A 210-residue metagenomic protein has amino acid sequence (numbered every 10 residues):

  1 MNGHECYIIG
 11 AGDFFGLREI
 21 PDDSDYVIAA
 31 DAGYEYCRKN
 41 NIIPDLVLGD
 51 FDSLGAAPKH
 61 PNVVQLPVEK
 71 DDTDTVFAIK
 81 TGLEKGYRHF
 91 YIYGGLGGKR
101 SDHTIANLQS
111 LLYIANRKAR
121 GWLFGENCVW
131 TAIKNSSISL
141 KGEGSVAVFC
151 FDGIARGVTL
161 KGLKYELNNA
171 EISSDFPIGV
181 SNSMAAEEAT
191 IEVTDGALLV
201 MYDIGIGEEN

Functional and structural regions predicted by a protein language model:
M1-A57: N-terminal beta-strand-loop-alpha-helix module at the start of alpha/beta ligand-binding or catalytic domains
I9, I28-A30, G49, V64 (+2 more regions): General beta-strand structural signal in soluble alpha/beta enzymes
I9-D13, G95-L96, Y202-I204: Structural motif
V63-K85: Short phosphate-binding loop-to-helix
S101-L112: Short Gly/Thr/Asp-enriched flexible loops that form oxyanion-binding sites at enzyme active sites
L112-S145: A contiguous pocket-lining binding segment that forms or flanks enzyme active sites
I133-N210: Long, charged alpha-helical interface segments
